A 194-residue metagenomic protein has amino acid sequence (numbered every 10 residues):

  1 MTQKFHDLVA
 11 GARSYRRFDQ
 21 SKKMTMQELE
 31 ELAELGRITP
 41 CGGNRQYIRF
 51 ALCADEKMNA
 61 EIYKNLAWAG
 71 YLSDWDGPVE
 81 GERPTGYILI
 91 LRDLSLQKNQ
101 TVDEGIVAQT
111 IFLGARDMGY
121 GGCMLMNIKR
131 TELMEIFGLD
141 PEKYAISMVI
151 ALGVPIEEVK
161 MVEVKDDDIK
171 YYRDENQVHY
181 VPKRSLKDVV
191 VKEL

Functional and structural regions predicted by a protein language model:
M1-L194: Acidic, surface-exposed loops and disordered segments
